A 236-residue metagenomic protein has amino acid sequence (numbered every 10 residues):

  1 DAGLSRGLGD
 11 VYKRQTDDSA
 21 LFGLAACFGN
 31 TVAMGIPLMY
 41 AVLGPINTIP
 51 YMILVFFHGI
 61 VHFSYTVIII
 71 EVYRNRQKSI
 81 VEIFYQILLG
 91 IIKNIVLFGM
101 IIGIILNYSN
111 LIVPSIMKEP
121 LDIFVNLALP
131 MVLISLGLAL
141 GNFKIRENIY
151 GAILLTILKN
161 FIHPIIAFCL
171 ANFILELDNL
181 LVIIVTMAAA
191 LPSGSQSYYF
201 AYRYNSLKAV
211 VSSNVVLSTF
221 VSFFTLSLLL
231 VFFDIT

Functional and structural regions predicted by a protein language model:
D1-Y12: Single conserved hydrophobic/aromatic residue that forms the stacking wall/gate of nucleotide- or nucleobase-binding
R14-F28, I46-F56, I83-I87, S115-E119 (+3 more regions): The feature identifies polytopic integral membrane transport proteins across all domains of life
G23, A33-L43, M52, A167-F168 (+2 more regions): Generic transmembrane alpha-helix signature in multi-pass membrane proteins, especially transporters/channels
C27-L38, G59-S64, I68, S193-S195: Mid-bilayer segments of alpha-helical transmembrane spans in multi-pass integral membrane proteins that mediate
A41-I46, P50, V81, Y108-D122 (+2 more regions): Membrane-interface helix termini and inter-helical loops of multi-pass transporters
Y73-I92: Flexible interhelical linker loops that connect adjacent transmembrane helices in multi-pass membrane transporters
F98, I102-C169, I174: Transmembrane helical segments that form the transport core of multi-pass membrane transport proteins
S227-T236: Juxtamembrane boundary at the C-terminal end of a transmembrane helix
